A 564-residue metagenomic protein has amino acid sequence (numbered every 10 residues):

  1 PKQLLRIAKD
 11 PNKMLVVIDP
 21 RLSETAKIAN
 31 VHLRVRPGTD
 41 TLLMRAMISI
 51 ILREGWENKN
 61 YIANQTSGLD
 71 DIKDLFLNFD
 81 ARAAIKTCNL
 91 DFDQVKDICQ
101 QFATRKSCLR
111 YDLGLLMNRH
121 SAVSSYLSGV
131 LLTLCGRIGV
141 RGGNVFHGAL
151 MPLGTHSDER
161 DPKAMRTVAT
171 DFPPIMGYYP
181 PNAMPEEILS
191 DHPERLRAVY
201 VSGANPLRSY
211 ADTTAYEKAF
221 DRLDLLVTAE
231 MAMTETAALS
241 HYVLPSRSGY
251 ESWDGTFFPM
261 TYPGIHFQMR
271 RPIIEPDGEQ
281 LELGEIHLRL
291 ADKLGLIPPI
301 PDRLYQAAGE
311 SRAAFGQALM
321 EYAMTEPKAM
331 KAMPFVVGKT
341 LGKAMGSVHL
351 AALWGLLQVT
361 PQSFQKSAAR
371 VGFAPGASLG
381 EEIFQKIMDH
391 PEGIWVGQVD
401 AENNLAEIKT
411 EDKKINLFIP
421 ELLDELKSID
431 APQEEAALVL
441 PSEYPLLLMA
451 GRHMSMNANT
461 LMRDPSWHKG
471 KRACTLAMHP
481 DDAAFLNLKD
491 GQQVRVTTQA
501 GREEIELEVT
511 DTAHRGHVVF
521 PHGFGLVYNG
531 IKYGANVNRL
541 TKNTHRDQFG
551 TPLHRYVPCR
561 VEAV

Functional and structural regions predicted by a protein language model:
P1-I18, T41-R45, G129-A238, R247-T261 (+2 more regions): Extended redox/cofactor-interaction regions of prokaryotic respiratory oxidoreductases
K9-V16, R21-T104: Long, well-ordered, tryptophan-enriched scaffold segments
K27-V35, E251-D254, H266-P276: Short beta-alpha connecting loops at secondary-structure transitions that line or flank enzyme active sites
M47, Q65-N182: Active-site phosphate/pyrophosphate-binding segments
W56-F92, I273-L405, G470-R472, Q492: N-terminal leader/propeptide and maturation segments of large enzyme subunits in energy/redox metabolism and hydrolases
N58-K59, V95, L109, R137-H147 (+7 more regions): Acidic/polar loop patches that form or flank catalytic/metal-binding clefts of enzymes that bind anionic ligands
H241: Catalytic, metal-anchored helix/loop core of enzyme active sites in primary metabolism
D277-K343, D464-A477, D481-V564: Long, contiguous, secondary-structure-rich segments that constitute the structural scaffold of globular domains
